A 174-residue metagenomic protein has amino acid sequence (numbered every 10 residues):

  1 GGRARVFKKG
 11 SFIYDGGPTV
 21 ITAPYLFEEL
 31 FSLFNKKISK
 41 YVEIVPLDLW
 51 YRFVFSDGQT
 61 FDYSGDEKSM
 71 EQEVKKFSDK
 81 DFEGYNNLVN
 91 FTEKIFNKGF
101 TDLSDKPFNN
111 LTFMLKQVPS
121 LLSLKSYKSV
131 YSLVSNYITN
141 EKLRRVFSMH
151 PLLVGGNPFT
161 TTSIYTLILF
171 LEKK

Functional and structural regions predicted by a protein language model:
G1-K94: N-terminal glycine-rich phosphate/pyrophosphate-binding loop and immediately adjacent elements
G10, L26, G156-K174: Residues forming the flavin
F12-I13, M114-Q117, K174: A short, structure-level motif marking secondary-structure boundaries and short turns
S32, S148, T166-L169: Generic alpha-helical structural context detector
I38-S39, F108, L167-F170: Short, intrinsically disordered/low-complexity patches at protein termini and at juxtamembrane boundaries
S56-T162: Rossmann-like flavin
